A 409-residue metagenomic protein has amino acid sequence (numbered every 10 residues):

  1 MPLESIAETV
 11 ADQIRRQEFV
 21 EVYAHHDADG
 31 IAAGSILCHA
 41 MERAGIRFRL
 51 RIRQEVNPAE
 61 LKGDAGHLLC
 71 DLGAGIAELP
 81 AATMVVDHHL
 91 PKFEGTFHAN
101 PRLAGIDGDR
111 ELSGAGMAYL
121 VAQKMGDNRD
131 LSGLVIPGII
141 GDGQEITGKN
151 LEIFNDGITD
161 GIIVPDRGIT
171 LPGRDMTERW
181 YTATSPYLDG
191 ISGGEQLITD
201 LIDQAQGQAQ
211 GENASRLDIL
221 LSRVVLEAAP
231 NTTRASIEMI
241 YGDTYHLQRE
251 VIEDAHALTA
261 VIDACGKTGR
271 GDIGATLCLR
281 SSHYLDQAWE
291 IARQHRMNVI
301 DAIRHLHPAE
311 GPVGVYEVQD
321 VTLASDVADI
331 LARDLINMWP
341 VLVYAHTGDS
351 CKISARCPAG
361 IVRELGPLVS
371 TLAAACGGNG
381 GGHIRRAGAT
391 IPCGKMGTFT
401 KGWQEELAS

Functional and structural regions predicted by a protein language model:
M1-A260, C265-S409: Replace "Mg2+/Mn2+-dependent" with "divalent metal-dependent
